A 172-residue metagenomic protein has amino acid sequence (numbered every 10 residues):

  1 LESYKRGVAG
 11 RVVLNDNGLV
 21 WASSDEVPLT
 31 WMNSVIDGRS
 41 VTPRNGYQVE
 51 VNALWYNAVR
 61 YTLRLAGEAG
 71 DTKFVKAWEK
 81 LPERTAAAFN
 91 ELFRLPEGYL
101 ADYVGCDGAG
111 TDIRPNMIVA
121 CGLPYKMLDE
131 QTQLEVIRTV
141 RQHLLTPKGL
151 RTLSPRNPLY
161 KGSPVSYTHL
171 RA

Functional and structural regions predicted by a protein language model:
L1-G10, Y47-N52: Substrate-binding cleft of carbohydrate-active enzyme catalytic domains
K5-W21, Y56-R138, Q142-G162: Catalytic cores of carbohydrate-active enzymes
S24-D25, V49, A101: Intrinsic disorder/low-complexity signal
E26-Y47: Acidic/His metal-coordination segments adjacent to aromatic residues that form catalytic metal sites in metalloenzymes
T42-E50, V104-T111: Short, solvent-exposed segments of well-ordered alpha helices
S163-Y167: Zn-dependent metallopeptidase/amidohydrolase metal-coordination segment
T168-A172: Conserved small/polar residues in nucleotide/adenosyl-binding loops
